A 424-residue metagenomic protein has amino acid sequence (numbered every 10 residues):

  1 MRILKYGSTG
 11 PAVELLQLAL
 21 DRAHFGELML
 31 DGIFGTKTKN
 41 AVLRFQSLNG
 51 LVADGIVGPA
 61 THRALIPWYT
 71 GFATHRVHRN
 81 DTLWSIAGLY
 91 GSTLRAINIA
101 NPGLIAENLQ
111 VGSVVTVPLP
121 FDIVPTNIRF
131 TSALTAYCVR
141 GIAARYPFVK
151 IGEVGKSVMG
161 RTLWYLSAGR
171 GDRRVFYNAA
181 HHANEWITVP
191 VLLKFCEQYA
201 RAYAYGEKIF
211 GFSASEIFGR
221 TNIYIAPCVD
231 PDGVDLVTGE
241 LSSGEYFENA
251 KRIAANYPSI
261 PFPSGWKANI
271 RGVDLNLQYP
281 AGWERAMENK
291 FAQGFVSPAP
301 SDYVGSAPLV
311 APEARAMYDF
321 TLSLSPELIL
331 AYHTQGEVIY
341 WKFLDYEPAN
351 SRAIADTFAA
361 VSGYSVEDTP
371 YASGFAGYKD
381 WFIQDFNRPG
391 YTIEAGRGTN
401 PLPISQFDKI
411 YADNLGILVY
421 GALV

Functional and structural regions predicted by a protein language model:
M1-R2, L18-D31: Extracellular-facing binding/remodeling surfaces
I3, S85, A96, T116-T162: Short glycine- and acidic-rich boundary segments immediately preceding or forming the N-terminal edge of structured
S8-L18, D31-T36, P67-G91, S113 (+1 more regions): Primarily a LysM-type cell-wall glycan-binding module
Q17, V42-F45, I97: Conserved hydrophobic/aromatic packing and binding residues within compact polymer-binding modules
H78, L83, R95, V111 (+2 more regions): C-terminal accessory segments enriched in acidic
P147-K150, R161, D172-R174, G219-Y224 (+3 more regions): Loop/turn elements at helix/coil->beta-strand transitions in domains of secreted/extracellular proteins
W164-R173, A180: Short beta-strand-to-loop junctions in surface cap/lid or active-site-entrance loops
D172, W186-I187, L192-C196, A200-Y340 (+2 more regions): Active-site/substrate-binding loop(s) of hydrolase catalytic cores
